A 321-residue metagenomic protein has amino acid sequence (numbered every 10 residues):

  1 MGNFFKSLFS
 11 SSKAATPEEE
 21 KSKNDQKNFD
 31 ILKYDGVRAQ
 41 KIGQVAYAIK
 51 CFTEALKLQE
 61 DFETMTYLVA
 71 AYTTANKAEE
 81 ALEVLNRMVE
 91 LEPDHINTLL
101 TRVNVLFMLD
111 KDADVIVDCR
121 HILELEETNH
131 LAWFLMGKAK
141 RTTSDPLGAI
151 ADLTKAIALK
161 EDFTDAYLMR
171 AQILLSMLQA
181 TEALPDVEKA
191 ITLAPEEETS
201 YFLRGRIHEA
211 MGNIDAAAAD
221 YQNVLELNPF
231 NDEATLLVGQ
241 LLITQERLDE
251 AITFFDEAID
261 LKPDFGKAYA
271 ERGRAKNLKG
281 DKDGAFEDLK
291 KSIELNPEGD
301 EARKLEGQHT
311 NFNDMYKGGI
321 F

Functional and structural regions predicted by a protein language model:
N24-E63, Y67-T74, T101-D110, K138 (+2 more regions): Alpha-helical segment of the N-proximal tetratricopeptide repeat
Q26, Q59-E60, P93, E127 (+5 more regions): Short coil turns that delineate tetratricopeptide repeat
F29-D30, F62-T64, I96-N97, H130-L131 (+5 more regions): Helix-start (N-cap) detector for alpha-helical repeat units in TPR-like alpha-solenoids, especially tetratricopeptide
Y34, Y67-L68, T101, L135 (+5 more regions): Canonical tetratricopeptide repeat
Q40, T73, L100, F107 (+9 more regions): Position-specific recognition of the canonical hydrophobic site in helix A of tetratricopeptide repeat
E54-A55, R87-M88, H121-I122, K155-A156 (+4 more regions): Canonical positions in the second alpha-helix
